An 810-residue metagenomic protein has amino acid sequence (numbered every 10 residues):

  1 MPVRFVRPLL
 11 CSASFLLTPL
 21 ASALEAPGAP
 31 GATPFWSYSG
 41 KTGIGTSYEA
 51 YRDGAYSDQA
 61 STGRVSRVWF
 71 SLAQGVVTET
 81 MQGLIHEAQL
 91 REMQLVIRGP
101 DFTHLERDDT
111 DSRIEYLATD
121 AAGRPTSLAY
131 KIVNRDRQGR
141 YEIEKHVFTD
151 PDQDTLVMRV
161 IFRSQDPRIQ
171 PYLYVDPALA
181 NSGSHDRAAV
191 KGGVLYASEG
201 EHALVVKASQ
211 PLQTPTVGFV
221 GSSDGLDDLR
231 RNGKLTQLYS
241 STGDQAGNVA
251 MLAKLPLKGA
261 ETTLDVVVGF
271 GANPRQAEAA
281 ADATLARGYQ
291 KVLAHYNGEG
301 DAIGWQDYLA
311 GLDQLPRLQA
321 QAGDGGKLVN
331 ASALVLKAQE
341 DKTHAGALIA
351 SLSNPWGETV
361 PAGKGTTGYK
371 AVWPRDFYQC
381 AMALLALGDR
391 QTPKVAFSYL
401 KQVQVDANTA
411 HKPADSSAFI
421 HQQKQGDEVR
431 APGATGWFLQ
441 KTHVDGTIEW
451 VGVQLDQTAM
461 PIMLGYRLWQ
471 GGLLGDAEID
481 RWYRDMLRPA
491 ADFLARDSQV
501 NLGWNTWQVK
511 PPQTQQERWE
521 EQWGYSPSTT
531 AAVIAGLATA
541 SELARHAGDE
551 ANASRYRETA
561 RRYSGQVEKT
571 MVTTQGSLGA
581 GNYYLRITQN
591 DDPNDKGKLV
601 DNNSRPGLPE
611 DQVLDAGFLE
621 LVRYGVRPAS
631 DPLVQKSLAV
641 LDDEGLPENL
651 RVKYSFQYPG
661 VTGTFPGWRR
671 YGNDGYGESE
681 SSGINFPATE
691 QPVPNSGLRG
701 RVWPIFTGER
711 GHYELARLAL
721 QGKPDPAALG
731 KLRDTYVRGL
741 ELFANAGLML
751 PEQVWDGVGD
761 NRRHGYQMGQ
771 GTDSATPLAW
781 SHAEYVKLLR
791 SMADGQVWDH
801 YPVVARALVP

Functional and structural regions predicted by a protein language model:
A13, P27-I85, D415-Q457, P461 (+3 more regions): C-terminal capping/lid segments that line or modulate ligand- or cofactor-binding pockets
L24-S37, R137-E142, D150-G368, R390-K394 (+4 more regions): Acidic/polar, glycine-enriched structural segments that form the non-catalytic walls/loops of the carbohydrate-binding
A29-N134, V205-R231, A302-A322, L328: An extended acidic
R159-S164, V268-G269, L312-Q321, L334-Q339 (+6 more regions): Well-ordered alpha-helical scaffold segments within catalytic/enzyme domains
R163-Q165, A188-A189, L195-S198, T262 (+5 more regions): Aromatic-rich carbohydrate-recognition surfaces in CAZymes
G183-H185, A197-L229, A320, D324 (+6 more regions): Extended ligand-binding clefts on enzyme/binding-domain cores
G326-K337, A381, R390-K401, A459-W469 (+7 more regions): Hydrophobic core segments within long, regular secondary-structure runs in both alpha- and beta-rich folds
P355-T366, A431-G452, V500-Y525, N594-S604 (+2 more regions): Acidic/His metal-coordination segments adjacent to aromatic residues that form catalytic metal sites in metalloenzymes
